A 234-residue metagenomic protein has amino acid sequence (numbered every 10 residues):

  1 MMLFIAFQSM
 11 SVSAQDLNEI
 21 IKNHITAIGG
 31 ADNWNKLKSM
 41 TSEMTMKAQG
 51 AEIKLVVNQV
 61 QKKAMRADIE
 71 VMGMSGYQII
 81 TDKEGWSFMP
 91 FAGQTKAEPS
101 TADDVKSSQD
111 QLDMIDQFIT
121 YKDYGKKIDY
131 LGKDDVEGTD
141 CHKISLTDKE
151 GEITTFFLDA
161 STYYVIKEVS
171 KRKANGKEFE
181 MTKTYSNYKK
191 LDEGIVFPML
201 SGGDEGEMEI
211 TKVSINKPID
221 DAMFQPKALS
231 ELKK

Functional and structural regions predicted by a protein language model:
M1-L17: Bacterial Sec-dependent N-terminal signal peptides
S13-T26, S87-E152, K173-F179, K227-K234: Flexible, processing/modification-adjacent segments and terminal tails in exported/periplasmic/extracellular proteins
E19-G93, D129: N-terminal mature ectodomain segment of secretory-pathway/periplasmic proteins
T45-K47, D135, K190-L191, G202: A general beta-strand register signal
M46-I53, Q61-M65, V71-S75, Q109 (+4 more regions): Subset-of-secretome marker
K54-Q59, Q78-D82, K96-V105, L158 (+2 more regions): Short amphipathic beta-strand/extended segments with alternating polar/hydrophobic composition
L55-V56, M65-A67, G76, K126 (+4 more regions): Residue-level detector of beta-strand structural context in well-folded domains
D140-P226: Gly/Pro-enriched, hydrophobic low-complexity segments that function as extracytoplasmic propeptides/linkers
